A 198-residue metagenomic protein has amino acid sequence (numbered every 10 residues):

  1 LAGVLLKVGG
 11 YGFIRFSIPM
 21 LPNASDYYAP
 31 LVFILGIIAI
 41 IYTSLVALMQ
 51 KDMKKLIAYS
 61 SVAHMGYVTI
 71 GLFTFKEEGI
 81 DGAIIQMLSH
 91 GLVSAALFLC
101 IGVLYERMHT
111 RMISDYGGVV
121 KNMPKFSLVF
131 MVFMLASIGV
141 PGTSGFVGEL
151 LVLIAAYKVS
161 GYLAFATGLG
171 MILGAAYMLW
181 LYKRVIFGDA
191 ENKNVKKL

Functional and structural regions predicted by a protein language model:
L1-D189: Hydrophobic transmembrane alpha-helices and their helix-loop junctions in integral membrane proteins
N194-L198: Short, intrinsically disordered, charge-balanced linker/junction segments flanking boundaries in proteins
